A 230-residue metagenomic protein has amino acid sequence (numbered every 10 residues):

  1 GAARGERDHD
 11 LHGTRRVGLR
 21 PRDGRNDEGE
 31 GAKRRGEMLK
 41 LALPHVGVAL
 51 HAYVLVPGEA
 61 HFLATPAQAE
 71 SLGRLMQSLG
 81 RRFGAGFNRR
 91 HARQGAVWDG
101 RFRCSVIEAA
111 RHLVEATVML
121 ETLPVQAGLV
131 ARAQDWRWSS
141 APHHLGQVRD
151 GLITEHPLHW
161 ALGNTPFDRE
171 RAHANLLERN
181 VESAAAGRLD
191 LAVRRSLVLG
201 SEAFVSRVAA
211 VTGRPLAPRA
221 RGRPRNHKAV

Functional and structural regions predicted by a protein language model:
G1-V56, T65-V230: Short Pro-Cys-Gly-centered "Cys-loop" motif that presents a nucleophilic cysteine in a tight turn
